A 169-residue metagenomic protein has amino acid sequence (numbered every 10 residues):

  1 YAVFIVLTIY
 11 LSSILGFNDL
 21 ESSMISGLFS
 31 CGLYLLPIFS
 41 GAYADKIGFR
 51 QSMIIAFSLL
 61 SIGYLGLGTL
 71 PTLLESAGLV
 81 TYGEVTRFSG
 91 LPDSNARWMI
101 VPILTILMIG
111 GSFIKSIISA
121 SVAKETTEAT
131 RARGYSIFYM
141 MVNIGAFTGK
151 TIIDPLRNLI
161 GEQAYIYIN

Functional and structural regions predicted by a protein language model:
Y1-S30: Helix-loop boundary and gating motifs at the non-cytosolic
I9, G41-A42, K46, P155: Membrane-interface helix termini in secondary transporters
G27-A42: Central cavity-lining transmembrane alpha-helices of secondary-active solute carriers, predominantly the Major
L33, A132-R157: Glycine-rich segments within core transmembrane alpha-helices of 12-TM secondary carriers
S58-S94: C-terminal ends and interior cores of transmembrane alpha-helices in multi-pass membrane transporters/permeases
S89, P155-N169: A membrane-interface helix-boundary motif in multi-pass transporters
F113-T127: Intracellular juxtamembrane helix-capping segments at the cytosolic ends of symmetry-related transmembrane helices
